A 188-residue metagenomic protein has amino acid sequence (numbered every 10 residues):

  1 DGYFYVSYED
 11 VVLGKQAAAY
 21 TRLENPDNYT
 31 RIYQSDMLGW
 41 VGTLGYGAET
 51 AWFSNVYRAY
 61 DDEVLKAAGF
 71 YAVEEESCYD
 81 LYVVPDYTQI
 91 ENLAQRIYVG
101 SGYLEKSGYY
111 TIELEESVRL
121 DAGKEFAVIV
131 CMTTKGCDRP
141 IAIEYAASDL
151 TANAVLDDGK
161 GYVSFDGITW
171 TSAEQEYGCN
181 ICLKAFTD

Functional and structural regions predicted by a protein language model:
D1-Y3: Catalytic nucleophile-His microenvironment captured as a short glycine-rich beta-strand/loop that brackets
E9-N92, V118-E125, C131-D188: Beta-sheet-rich sandwich/jelly-roll-like modules and their strand-loop junctions
Y71, R96, S107-G108: A generic structural signal for ordered secondary structure
Y87-Y103: Beta-strand-rich interaction/scaffold domains
S101-G108, L120: Short proline/glycine- and polar residue-rich coil/turn motifs
Y109-S117: Exposed aromatic-hydrophobic patches
